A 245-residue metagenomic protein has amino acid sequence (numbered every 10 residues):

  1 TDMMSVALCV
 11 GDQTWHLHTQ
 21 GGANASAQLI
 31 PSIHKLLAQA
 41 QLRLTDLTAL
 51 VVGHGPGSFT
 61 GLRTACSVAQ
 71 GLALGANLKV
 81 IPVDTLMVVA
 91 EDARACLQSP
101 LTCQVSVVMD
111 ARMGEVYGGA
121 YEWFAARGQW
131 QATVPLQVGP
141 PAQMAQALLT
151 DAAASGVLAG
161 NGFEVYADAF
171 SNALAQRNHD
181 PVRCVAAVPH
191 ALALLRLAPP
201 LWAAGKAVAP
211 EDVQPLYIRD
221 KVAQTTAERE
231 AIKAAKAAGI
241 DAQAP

Functional and structural regions predicted by a protein language model:
T1-P56: N-terminal beta-alpha supersecondary unit
T14, N24, K79-H190, Y217 (+2 more regions): Surface "functional belts" at beta-alpha junctions
Q20-Q28, F59, R63, S67 (+2 more regions): Residues at secondary-structure transition points
Q39-T45, A73-V83, S99-L101: Phosphate-handling active-site elements
V51-T85: DPxDG-like acidic metal-binding loop motif
C184-L216: Glycine-rich phosphate-binding/hydrolytic loop that grips phosphoryl groups
A209-P245: Acidic two-metal-ion nuclease catalytic site recognized across multiple nuclease folds, prominently DnaQ/RNase D-T
